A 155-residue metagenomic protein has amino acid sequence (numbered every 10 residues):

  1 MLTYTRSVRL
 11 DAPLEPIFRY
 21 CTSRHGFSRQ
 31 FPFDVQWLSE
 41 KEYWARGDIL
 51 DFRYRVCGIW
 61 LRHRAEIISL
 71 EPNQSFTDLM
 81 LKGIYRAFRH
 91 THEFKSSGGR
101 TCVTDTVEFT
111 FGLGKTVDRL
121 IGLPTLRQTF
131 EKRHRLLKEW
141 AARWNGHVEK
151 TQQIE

Functional and structural regions predicted by a protein language model:
M1-A45, E139: Hydrophobic ligand-binding cavity/cleft-lining segments
T3-T5, W60-R64, A87-H90: Short, surface-exposed coil-to-beta transition loops
L10-A12, V56-G58, F109-F111: Beta-strand elements of well-folded, non-transmembrane domains
P13, P72-N73, S97-R100: Short strand-connecting beta-turns/loops that link adjacent beta-strands
L38-K82, C102, R135, E139-E155: Glycine-rich portal/gate segments that line the openings of hydrophobic small-molecule binding cavities
L79-Q128, V148: Beta-strand/loop substructures that line and gate deep hydrophobic ligand-binding cavities in soluble
Q128-L136: A non-catalytic, amphipathic alpha-helix used as a structural packing/dimerization or gating element in enzyme scaffolds
